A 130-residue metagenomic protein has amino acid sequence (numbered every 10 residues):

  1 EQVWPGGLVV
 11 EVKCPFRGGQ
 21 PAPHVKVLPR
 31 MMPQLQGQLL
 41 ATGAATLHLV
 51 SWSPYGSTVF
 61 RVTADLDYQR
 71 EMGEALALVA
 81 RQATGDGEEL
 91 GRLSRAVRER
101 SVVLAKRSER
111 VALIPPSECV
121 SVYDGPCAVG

Functional and structural regions predicted by a protein language model:
E1-G130: Accessory terminal regions of nucleic-acid processing enzymes
